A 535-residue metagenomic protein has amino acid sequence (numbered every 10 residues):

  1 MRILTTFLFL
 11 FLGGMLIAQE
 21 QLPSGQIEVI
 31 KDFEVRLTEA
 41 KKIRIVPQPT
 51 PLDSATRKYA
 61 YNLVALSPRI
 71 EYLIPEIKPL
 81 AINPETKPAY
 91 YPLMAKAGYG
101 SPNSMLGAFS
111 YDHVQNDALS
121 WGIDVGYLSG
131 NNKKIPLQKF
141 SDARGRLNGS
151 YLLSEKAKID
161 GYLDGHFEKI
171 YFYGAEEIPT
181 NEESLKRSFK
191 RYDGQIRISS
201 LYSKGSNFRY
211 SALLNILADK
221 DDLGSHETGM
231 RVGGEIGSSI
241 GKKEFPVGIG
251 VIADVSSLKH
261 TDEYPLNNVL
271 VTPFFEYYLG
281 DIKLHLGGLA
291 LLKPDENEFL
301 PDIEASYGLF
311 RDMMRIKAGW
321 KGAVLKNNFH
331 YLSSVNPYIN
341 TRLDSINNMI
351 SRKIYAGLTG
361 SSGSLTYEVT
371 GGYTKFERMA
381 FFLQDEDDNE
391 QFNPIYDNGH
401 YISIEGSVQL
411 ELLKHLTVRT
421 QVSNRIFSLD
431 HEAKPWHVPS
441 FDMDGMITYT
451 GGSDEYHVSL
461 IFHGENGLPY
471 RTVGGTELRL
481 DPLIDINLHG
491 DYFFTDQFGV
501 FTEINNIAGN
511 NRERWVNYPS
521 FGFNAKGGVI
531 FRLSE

Functional and structural regions predicted by a protein language model:
P75-P79, T86-A95, Y99-G145: Outer-membrane beta-barrel translocator/receptor signature
A89-S101, G107, D124-N131, Y210-K220 (+7 more regions): Transmembrane beta-strand segments that form the barrel wall of outer-membrane beta-barrel proteins
F109-H113, I123, L147-Y151, G194-S200 (+9 more regions): Residues on the lipid-exposed face of transmembrane beta-strands in outer-membrane beta-barrel proteins
A118-W121, K156-D160, S203-Y210, I240-I249 (+8 more regions): Repeated loop/turn-to-beta-strand initiation elements of outer-membrane beta-barrel proteins
L128-L201, V251-V269, G287-D302, F310-T366 (+4 more regions): Outer-membrane beta-barrel translocator/channel fold
L343-N347, G357-T359, T366-R419, D430-E432: Outer membrane beta-barrel strand-and-loop segments of large Gram-negative receptors, especially TonB-dependent
D397-L468, D496: Gram-negative outer-membrane beta-barrel transporters
F521-E535: Outer-membrane beta-barrel "beta-signal"
